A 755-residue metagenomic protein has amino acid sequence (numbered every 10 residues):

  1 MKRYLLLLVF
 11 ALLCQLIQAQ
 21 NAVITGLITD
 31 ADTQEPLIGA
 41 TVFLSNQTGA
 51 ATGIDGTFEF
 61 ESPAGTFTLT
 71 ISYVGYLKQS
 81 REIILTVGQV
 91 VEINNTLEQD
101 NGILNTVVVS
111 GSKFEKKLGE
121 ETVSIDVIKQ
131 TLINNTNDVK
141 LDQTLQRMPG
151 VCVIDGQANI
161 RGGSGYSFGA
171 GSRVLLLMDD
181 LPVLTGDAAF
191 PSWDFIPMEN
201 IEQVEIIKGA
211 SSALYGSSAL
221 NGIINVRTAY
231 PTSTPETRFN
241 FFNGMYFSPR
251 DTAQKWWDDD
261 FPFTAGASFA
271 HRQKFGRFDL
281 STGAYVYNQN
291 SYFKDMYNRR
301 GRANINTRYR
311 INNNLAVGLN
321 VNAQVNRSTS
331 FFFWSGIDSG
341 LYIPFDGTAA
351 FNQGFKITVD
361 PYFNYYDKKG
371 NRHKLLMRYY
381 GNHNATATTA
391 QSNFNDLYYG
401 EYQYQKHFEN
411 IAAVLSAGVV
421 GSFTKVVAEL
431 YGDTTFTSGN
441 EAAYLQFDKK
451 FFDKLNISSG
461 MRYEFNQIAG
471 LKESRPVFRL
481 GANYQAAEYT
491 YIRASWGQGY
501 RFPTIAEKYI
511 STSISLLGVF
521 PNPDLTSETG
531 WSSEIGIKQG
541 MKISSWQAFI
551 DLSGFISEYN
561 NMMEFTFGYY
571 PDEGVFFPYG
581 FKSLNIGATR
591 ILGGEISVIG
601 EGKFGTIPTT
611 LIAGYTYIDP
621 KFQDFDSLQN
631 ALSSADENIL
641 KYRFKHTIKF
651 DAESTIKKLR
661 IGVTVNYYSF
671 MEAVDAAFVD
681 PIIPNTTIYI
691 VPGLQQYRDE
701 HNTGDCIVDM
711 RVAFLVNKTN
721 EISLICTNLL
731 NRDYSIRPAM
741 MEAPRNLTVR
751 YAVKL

Functional and structural regions predicted by a protein language model:
T29, T33, T41-F43, S72-Y76 (+2 more regions): Short, acidic, small-residue-rich periplasmic hinge/interaction motif at the N-terminus of Gram-negative outer-membrane
Q47-T57: Short, acidic Ser/Thr/Gly-rich low-complexity loop/linker segments typical of extracellular and cell-surface proteins
E59-E61, L181-A210: Short acidic/polar hinge/loop motifs at secondary-structure boundaries that mediate gating or recognition
E61, I125, D142-L181, T185: Extracytoplasmic beta-strand/coil segments of soluble accessory domains associated with Gram-negative outer-membrane
F195-N240: A beta-strand signature from Gram-negative outer-membrane beta-barrel systems, especially the internal plug domain
N240, D453, F555-E558, K582-A677 (+1 more regions): Gram-negative outer-membrane beta-barrel transporters
F241, K374-R378, N382-N384, Q485 (+3 more regions): Membrane-embedded beta-barrel scaffold of Gram-negative outer-membrane proteins
Q289-Y366, R372-H373, Y379-L397: Flexible loop and strand-edge segments within Gram-negative outer membrane beta-barrel domains
